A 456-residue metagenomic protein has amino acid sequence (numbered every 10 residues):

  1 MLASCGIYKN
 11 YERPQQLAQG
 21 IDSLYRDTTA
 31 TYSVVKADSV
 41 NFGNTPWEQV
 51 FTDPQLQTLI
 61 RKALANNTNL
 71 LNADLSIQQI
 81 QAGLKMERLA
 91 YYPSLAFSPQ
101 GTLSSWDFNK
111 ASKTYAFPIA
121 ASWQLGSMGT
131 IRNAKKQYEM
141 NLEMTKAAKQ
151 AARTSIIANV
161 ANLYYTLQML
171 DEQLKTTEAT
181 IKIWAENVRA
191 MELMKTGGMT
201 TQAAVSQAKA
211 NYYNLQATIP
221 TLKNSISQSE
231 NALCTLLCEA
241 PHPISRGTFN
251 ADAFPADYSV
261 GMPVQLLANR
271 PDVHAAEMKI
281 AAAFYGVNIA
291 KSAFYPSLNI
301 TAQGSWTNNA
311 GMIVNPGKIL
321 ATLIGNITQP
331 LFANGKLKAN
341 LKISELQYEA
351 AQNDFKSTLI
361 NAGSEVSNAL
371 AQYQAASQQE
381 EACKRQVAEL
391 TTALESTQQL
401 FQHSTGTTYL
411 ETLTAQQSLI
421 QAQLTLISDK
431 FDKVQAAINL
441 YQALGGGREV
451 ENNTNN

Functional and structural regions predicted by a protein language model:
M1-A65, K223-A268, A443-N456: Terminal intrinsically disordered/low-complexity segments used for targeting and assembly
L56-T58, T114-A116, N162, Q207 (+2 more regions): Transmembrane beta-barrel architecture of outer-membrane proteins
I60, P118-A120, Y164, P263 (+2 more regions): Membrane-embedded beta-strand positions in outer-membrane beta-barrel channels/transporters
L71, Y91-K113, S122-S155, T166 (+5 more regions): Small/polar (Gly/Ser/Thr/Ala-rich) solvent-exposed segments that form structured loops/beta-strands/short helices used
M140, A147-M262, Q372, A376 (+2 more regions): Periplasmic alpha-helical coiled-coil/stalk elements that build and connect Gram-negative outer-membrane
G198, S404-T405: Glycine-focused motif/segment detector
A203, T407-I427: Short terminal targeting/anchoring segments
